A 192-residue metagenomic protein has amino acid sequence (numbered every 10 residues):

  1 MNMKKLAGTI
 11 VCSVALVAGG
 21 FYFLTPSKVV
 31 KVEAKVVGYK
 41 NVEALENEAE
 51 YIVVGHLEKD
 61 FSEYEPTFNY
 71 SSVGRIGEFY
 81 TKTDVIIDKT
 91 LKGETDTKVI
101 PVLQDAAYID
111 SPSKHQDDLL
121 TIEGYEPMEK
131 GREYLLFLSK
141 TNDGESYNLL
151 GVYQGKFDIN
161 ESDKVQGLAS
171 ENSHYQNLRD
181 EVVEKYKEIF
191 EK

Functional and structural regions predicted by a protein language model:
N2-V30, K114-K192: Netrin-like (NTR/C345C) domain of secreted extracellular proteins
Y22-P66, Y70-R75, H174, E188-E191: N-terminal, intrinsically disordered, polar/charged segments of Gram-positive cell-envelope systems that serve as
V37-K40, E48-I52, E78-K82, T95-V99 (+2 more regions): Extracytoplasmic
L45-E48, G93-E94, L103-D105, S111-P112 (+3 more regions): Surface-exposed loop/turn and secondary-structure junction residues enriched for glycine/proline
E58, I86-D88, S139-T141: Solvent-exposed residues in well-ordered beta-strands and their adjoining turns, especially edge/terminal strands
F61, V73-T83, D117-E129: Glycine-rich, flexible loop segments associated with nucleotide phosphate handling
E63, L91-G93, G144: Residue-level signal for secondary-structure boundary sites
V73-H115: OB-fold (S1/OB) nucleic-acid-binding surfaces
